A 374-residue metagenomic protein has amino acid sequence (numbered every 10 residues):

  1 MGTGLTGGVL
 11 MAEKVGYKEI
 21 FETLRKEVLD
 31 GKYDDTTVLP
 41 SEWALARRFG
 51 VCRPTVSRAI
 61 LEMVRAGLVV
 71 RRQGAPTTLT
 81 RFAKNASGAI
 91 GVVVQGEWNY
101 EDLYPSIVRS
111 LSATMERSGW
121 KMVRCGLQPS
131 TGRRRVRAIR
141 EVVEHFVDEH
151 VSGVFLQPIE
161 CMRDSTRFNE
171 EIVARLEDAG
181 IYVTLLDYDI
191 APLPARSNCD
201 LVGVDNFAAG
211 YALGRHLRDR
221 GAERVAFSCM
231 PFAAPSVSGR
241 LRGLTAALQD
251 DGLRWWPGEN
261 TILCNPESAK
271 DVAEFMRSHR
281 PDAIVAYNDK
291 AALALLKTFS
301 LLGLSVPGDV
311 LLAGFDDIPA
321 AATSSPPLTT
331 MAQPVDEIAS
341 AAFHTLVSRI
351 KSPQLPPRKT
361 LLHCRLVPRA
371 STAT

Functional and structural regions predicted by a protein language model:
V9-A12, E22-K26, D30, D34 (+7 more regions): Alpha-helical recognition/docking segments in bacterial nutrient-uptake and carbohydrate-utilization systems
T23, E27, N198-C199, K270-T374: Flexible loop/turn connectors
D35-T37, R224, W255-E259, V306-L311: Short acidic capping loops at alpha-helix termini that bridge into adjacent secondary structure
V38-S41, R71-N85: Short, Lys/Arg-rich nucleic-acid/phosphate-binding segment
G67: Glycine-centered, phosphate/nucleic-acid-interacting loop/turn motifs that mediate DNA/RNA or nucleotide
Q95-S106, C125-R137, E160-D164, Y188-I190 (+6 more regions): Hinge/beta->alpha junction and helix N-cap segments in small-molecule ligand-binding domains
R117-S118, L248-W255, L301-V306: Short helix-capping segments at alpha-helix termini
